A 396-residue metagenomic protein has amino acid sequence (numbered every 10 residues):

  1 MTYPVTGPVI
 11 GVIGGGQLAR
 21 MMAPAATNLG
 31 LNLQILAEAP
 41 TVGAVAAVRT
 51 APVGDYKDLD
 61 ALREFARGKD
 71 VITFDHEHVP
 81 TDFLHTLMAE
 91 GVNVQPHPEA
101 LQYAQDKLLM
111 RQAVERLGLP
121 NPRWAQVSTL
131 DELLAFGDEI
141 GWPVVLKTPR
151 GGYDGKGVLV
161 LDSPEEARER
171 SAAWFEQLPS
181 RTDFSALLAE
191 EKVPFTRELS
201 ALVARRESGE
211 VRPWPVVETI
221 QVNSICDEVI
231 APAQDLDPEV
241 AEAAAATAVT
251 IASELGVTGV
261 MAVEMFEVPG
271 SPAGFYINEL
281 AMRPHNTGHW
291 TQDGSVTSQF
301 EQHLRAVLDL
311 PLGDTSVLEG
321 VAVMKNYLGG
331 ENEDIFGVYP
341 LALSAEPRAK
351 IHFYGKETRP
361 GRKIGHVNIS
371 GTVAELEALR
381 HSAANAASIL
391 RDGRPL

Functional and structural regions predicted by a protein language model:
M1-Q112, R116, D131: ATP-binding N-terminal substructure of ATP-dependent carboxylate-amine bond-forming enzymes
P8, P122, V144, K156 (+7 more regions): Change "...and in nucleic-acid phosphodiester-cleaving endonucleases..." to "...and in nucleic-acid processing enzymes
L31, R305-L396: Peripheral (often C-terminal) accessory segments that flank ATP-dependent C-N-forming ligase machineries
P96-V158, P164: A conserved helix-loop-beta module that forms one wall/lid of the active-site cleft in ATP-utilizing catalytic domains
R123, P143-V145, S185-E190, A262 (+2 more regions): A short linear hydrophobic-aromatic micro-motif
L161-S271: Internal nucleotide-binding/catalytic subdomain
E242-V263, A281-N332: Active-site "cap" helix and flanking loop/linker of ATP-utilizing ligase/carboxylase catalytic domains
